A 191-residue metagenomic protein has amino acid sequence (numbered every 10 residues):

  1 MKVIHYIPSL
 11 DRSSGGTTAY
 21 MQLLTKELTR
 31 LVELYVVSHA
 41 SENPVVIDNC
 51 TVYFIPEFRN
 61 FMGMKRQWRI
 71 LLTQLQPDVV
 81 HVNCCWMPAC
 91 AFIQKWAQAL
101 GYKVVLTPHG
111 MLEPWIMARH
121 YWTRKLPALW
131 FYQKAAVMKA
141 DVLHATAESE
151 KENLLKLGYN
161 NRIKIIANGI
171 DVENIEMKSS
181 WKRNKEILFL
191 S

Functional and structural regions predicted by a protein language model:
M1-N43, D48-T51: N-terminal subdomain of nucleotide-sugar transferases
K2-I4, H144, S179-S191: Conserved donor-binding/catalytic core segment of Leloir-type glycosyltransferases
A40, S149, G169: Carbohydrate-associated surface elements
V45-L71, L75, V79-P88, R119-K125: A short, charged, and often flexible helix/loop element on the N-terminal side of the glycosyltransferase catalytic
V79-P114: An aromatic- and histidine-rich active-site surface loop
V82, A145-T146: Short beta-strand scaffold positions
A99, L112, K125-L143: Membrane-proximal helix-turn-helix segments that form the acceptor-binding/catalytic region of lipid-linked
L155, I165-N184: Acidic anion/phosphate-binding donor-loop and adjacent secondary structure in glycosyltransferase catalytic cores
